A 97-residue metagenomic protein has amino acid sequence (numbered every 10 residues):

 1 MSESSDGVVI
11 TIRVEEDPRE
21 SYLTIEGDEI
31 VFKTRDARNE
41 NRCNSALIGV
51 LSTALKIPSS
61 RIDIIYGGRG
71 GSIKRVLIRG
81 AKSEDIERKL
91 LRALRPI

Functional and structural regions predicted by a protein language model:
M1-V50, I57-S59, D63-I97: Contiguous, often N-terminal, cationic amphipathic patches that form binding interfaces
